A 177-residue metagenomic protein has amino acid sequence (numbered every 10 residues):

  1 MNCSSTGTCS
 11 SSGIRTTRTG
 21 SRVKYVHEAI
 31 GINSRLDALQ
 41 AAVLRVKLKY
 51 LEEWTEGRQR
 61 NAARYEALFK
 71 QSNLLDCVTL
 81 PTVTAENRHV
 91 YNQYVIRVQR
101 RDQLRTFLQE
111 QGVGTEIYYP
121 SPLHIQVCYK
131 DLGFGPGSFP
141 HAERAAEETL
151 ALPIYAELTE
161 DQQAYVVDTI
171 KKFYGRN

Functional and structural regions predicted by a protein language model:
M1-N177: PLP-dependent aminotransferase class I/II
